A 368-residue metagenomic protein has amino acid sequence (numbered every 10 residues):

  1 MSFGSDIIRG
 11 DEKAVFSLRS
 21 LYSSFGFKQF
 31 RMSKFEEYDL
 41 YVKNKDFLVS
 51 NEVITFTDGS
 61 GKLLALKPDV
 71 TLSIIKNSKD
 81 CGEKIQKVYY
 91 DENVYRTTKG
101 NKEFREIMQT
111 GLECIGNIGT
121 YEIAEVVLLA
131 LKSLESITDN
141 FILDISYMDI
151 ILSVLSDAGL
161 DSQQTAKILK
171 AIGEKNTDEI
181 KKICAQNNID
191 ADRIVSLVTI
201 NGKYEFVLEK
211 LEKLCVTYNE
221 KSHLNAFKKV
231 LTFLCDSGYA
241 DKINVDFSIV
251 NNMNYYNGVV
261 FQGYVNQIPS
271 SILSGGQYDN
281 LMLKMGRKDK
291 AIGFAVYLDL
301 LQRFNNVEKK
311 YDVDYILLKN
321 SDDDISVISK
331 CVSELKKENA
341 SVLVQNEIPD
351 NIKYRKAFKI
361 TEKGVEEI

Functional and structural regions predicted by a protein language model:
M1-K67, A124, L128: TRNA-binding/sensing appendages of the translation machinery
G10-L21, F25, E37, D69-G82 (+2 more regions): Positively charged, Gly/Ser-enriched RNA/tRNA-binding surfaces
Q29-M32, V88-Y90, I142-S146, N244-D246: A structural signal for short, well-ordered beta-strand segments and their strand-loop junctions that often border
M32-N51, S146-S156, I249-G258, P349-K353: Beta-rich nucleic-acid/ligand-interaction surfaces
E52-D58, L160-K182, V265: Acidic, His- and aromatic-enriched active-site or binding-groove loops in soluble protein domains that engage sugars
T55-L66, K170-A171, S274-G276, K363-I368: Short, basic, helix/turn surface patches
L66, S146, V296: A conserved hydrophobic position in a structured secondary element of the catalytic/binding core that shapes
S136-A166, D178-E179, I189-A191: Extended alpha-helical scaffolds
